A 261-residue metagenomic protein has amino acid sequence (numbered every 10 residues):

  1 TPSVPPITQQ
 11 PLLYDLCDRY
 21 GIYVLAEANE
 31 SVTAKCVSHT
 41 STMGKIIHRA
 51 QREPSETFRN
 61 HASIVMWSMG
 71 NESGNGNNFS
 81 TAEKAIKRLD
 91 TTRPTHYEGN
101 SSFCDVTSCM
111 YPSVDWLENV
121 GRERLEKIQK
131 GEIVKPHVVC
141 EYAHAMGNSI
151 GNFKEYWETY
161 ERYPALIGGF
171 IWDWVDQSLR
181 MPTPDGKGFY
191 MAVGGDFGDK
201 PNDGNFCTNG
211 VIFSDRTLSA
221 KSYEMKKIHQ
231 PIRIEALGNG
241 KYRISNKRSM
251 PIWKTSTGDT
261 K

Functional and structural regions predicted by a protein language model:
P2-N209: Substrate-binding/catalytic cleft of secreted carbohydrate-active enzymes, primarily glycoside hydrolases
P54, D203-N239: Non-catalytic, glycine-rich low-complexity segments
P54-S55, L125-K127, P231-I232, N246-S249: Generic recognition of flexible, low-complexity loop/linker segments
W67, M225, I244: Hydrophobic pocket/interface hotspot
G131-V134, A236-G238, K254: Residue-level preference for beta-strand/loop junctions
I167, I232-A236, P251: Short secondary-structure junctions and interdomain/linker hinges
K241-K261: Beta-strand-rich binding/interaction modules
